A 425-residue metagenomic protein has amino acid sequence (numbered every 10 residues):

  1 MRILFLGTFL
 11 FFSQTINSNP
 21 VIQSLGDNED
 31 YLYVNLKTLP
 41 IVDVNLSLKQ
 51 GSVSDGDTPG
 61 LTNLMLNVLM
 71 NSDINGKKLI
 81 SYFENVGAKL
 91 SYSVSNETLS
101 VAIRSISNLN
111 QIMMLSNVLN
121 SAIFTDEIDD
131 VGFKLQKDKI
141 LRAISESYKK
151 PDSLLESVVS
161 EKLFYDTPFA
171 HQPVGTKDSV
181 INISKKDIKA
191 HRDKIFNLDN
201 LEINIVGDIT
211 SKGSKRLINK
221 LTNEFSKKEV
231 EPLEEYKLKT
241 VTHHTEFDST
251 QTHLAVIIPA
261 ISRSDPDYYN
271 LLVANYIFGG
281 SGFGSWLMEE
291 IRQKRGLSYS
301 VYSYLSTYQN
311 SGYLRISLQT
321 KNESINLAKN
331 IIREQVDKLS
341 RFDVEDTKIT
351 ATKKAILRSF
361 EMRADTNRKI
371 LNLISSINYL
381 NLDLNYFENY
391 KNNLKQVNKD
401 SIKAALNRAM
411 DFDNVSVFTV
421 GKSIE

Functional and structural regions predicted by a protein language model:
I3-S13: Sec-dependent N-terminal signal peptides
Q14-Y82, V86, A190-E290, K329 (+1 more regions): His/Glu-rich zincin catalytic helix
L39-L64, G76-I123, L154-D178, N200-V206 (+4 more regions): M16 family metallopeptidases and their MPP-like homologs
V94-I103, V131-R142: Short, glycine/charge-rich beta-strand/loop segments that flank catalytic centers and engage negatively charged groups
S105, I140-S147, K237-S249, A355-R363: Short, conserved secondary-structure transition motifs
I123-V131: Short, polar/flexible loop-turn hinges at active-site or ligand-entry regions and domain interfaces
I183-K189: Active-site glycine-rich loop that binds ribose-phosphate moieties when present
K399-R408: Low-complexity, intrinsically disordered Gly/Pro/Thr-rich segments
